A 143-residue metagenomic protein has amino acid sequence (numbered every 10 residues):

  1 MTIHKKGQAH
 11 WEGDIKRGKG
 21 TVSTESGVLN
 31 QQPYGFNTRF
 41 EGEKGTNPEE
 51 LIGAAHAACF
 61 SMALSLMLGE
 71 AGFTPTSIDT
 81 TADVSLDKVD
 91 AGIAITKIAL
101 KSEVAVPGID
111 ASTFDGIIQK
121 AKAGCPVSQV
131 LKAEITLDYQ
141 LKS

Functional and structural regions predicted by a protein language model:
M1-A54, S61-S143: Extended beta-strand/beta-hairpin segments
